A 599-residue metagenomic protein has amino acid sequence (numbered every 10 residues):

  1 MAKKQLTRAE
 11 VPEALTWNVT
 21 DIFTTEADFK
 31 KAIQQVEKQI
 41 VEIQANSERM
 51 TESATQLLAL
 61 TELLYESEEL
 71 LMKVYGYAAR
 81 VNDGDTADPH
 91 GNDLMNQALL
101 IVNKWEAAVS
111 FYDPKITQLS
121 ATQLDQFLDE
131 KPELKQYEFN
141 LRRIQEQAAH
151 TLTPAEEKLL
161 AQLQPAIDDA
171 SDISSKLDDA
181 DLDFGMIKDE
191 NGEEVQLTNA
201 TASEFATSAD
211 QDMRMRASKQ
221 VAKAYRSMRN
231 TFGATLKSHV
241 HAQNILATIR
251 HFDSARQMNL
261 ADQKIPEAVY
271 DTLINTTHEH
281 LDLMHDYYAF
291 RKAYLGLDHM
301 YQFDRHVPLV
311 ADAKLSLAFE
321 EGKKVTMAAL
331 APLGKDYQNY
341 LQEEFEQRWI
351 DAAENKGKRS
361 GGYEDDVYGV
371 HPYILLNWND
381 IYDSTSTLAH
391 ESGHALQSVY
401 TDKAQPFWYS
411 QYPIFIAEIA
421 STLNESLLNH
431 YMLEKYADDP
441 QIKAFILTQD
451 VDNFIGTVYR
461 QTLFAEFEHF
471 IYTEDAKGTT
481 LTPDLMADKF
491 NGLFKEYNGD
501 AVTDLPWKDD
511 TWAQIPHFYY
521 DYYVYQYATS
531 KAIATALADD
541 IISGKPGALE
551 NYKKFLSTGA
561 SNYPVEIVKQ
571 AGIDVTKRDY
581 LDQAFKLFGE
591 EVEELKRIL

Functional and structural regions predicted by a protein language model:
M1-A311, R597-I598: A well-structured
A9-E13, T24, Y112, I116-L119 (+9 more regions): C-terminal, non-catalytic "cap/extension" segments appended to globular domains
H251, N379-V399, S421, S426 (+2 more regions): Active-site recognition of the HExxH zinc-binding catalytic motif
Y294-P332, Q338-N339, Q397, F445 (+3 more regions): Long, K/E/R/D-enriched contiguous segments that form extended
L315-F319, V367-A389: Short pre-active-site segment immediately N-terminal to the catalytic Zn-binding motif
L315-L317, I350-V370: Catalytic zinc-binding patch centered on the HExxH motif and its immediate surroundings that defines zinc-dependent
A328, P332-N339, G362-D365, H394 (+2 more regions): Conserved helix-loop functional segments at active or binding sites
Y412-P440, D450-D452, G456, S530: Post-HExxH zinc-binding segment in Zn-dependent metallohydrolases
